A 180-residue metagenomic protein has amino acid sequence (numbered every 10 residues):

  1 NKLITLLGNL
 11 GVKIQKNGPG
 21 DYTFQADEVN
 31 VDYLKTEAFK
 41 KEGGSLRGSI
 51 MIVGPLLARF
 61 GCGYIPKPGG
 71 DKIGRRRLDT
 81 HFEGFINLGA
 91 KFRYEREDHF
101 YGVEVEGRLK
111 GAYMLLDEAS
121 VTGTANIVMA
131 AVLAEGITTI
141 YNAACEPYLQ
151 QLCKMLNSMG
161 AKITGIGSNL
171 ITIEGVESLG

Functional and structural regions predicted by a protein language model:
N1-G180: Structural preference for solvent-exposed beta-strand-turn elements and adjacent flexible terminal/loop segments within
